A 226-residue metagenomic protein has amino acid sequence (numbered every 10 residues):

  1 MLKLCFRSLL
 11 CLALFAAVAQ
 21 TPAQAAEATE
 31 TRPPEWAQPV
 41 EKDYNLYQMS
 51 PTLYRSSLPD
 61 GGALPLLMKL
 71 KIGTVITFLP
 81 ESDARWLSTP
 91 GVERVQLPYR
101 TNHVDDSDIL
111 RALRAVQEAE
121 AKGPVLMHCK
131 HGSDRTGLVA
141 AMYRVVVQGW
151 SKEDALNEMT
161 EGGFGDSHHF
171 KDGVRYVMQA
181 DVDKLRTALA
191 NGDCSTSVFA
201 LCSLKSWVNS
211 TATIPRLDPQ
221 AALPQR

Functional and structural regions predicted by a protein language model:
M1-L10: Bacterial N-terminal signal peptides that target proteins for export
L14-V125, L138-R226: Cys-dependent protein tyrosine phosphatase-like superfamily
C129: Short cysteine clusters
R135: Conserved lysine of the Walker
